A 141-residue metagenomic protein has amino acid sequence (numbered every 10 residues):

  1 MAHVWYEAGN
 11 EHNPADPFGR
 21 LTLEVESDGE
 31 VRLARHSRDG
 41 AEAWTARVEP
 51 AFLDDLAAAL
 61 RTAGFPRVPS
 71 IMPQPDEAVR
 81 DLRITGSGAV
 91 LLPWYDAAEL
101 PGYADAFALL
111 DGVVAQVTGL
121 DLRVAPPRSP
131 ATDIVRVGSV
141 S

Functional and structural regions predicted by a protein language model:
M1-N13, G64-S141: Short, well-ordered, aromatic-rich surface patches in folded extracellular/luminal domains
E7-F18, T22, W44-L53, P73: Hydrophobic alpha-helical segments that drive targeting, anchoring, or assembly
E7-G9, E26, A34, E49 (+1 more regions): A structural detector for beta-sheet-dominated domains
G19-R38, A78-V79: A short, structured beta-strand/loop element
E24, A43-E49, G88-A98: Short amphipathic beta-strand/extended segments with alternating polar/hydrophobic composition
G29, G40, S87-A89: Detector for glycine-centered tight turns/loop "hinges" at secondary-structure junctions
V31-R67: A short-motif feature that recognizes glycine-rich, charge-decorated loops that bind or process nucleotide phosphates
